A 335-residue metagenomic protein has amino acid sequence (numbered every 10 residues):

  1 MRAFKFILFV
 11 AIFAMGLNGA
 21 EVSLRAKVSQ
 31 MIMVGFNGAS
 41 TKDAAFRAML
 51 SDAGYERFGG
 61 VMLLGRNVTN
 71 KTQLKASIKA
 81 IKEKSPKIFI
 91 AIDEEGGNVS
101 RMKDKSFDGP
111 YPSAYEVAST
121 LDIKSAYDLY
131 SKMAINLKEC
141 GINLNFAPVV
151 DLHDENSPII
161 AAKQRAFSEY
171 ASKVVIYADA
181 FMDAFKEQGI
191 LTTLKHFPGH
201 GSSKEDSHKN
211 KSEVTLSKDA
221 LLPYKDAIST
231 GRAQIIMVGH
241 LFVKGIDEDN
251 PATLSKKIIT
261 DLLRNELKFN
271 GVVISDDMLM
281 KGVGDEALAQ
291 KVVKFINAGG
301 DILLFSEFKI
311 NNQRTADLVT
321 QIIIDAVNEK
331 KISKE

Functional and structural regions predicted by a protein language model:
F4-A14: Sec-dependent N-terminal signal peptides
G19-S51, N265-E266, D285-E335: Preference for extracellular/luminal or secreted protein segments
V28-Q30, R57-G59, P86-I90, I142-N143 (+4 more regions): Short, well-ordered coil/turn segments that N-cap beta-strands
G38-A45, L216-A227, A252-I259, V283-L288: A general structural motif
A48-D52, M182-F185, L221-S229, I258-E266: Structured alpha-helical segments in the cores of large, soluble enzyme domains
G54-V174, G201-E213, G239-A252, D277-I323: Enzymes and membrane/adaptor proteins characterized by extended Gly/Ser/Thr/Asp/Glu-rich, aromatic-dotted
I81-I90, E169-G189, A252-V273: Alpha-helix-loop-beta-strand connector modules within alpha/beta enzyme cores
L191, L221-I236, L241: Aromatic-lined glycan-binding groove of carbohydrate-active enzymes
